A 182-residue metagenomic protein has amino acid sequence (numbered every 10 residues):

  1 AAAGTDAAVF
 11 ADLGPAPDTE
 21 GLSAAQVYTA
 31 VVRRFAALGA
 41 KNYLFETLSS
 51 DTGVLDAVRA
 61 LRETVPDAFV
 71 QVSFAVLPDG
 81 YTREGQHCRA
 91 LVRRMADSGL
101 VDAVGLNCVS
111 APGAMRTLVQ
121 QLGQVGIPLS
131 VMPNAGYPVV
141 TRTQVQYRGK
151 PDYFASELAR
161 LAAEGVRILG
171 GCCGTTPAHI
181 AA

Functional and structural regions predicted by a protein language model:
A1-A182: Domain-level signal for soluble alpha/beta catalytic cores
